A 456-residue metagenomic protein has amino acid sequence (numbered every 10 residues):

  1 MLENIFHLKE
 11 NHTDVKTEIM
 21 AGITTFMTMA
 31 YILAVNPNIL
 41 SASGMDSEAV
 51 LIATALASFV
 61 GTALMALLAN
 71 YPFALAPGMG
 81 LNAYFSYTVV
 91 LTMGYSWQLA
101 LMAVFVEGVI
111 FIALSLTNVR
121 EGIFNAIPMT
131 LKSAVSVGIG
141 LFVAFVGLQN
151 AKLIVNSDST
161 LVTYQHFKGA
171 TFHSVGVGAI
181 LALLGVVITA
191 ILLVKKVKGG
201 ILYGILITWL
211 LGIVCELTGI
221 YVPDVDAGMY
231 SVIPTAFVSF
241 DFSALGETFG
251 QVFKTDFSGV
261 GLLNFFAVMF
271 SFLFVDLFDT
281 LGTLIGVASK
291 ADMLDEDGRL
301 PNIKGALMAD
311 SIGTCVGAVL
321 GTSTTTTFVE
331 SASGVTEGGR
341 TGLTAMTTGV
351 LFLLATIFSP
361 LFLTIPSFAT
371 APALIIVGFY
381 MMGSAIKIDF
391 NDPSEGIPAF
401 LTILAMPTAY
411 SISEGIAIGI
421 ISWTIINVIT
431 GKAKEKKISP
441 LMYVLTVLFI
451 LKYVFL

Functional and structural regions predicted by a protein language model:
M1-A49, Q165-K168, I205, W209-I303 (+1 more regions): Helix-loop-helix hairpins and the membrane-proximal interhelical loops of multi-pass alpha-helical transport proteins
L2-N36, A57, G78-Y87, L91-I139 (+1 more regions): Helix-loop-helix junctions within the multi-pass membrane cores of secondary transporters/permeases
H12, K16, L184, F266-F270 (+3 more regions): Alpha-helical membrane-protein architecture signal
I19, I39, I123, G199 (+3 more regions): Residue-level signature of catalytic and energy-coupling elements of molecular machines, predominantly ATP/GTP-dependent
I23-A30, A63, L67, A144 (+4 more regions): Hydrophobic/aromatic residues within the transmembrane alpha-helices of Major Facilitator Superfamily
G44-A63: Loop-to-helix transition at the N-terminal end of transmembrane alpha-helices
S58-M79, I110: Juxtamembrane transmembrane-helix boundary signature
M93-L210, M346-L456: Membrane-embedded alpha-helical modules
